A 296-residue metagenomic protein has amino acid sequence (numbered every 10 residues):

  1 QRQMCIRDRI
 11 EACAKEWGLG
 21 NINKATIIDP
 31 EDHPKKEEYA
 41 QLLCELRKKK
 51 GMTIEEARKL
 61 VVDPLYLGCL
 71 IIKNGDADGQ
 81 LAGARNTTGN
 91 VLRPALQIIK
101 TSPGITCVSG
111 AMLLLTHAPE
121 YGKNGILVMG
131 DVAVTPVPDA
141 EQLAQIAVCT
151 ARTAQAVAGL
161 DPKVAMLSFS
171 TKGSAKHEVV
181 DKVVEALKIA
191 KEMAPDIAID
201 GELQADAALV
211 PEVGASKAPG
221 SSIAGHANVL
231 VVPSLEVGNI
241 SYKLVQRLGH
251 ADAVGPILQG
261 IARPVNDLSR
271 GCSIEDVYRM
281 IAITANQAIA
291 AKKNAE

Functional and structural regions predicted by a protein language model:
Q1-I6: Short, small-residue-biased leader/transition segments that mark boundaries at the very start of proteins
D8-A224, V229-E296: Anion-binding alpha/beta catalytic cores of soluble intermediary-metabolism enzymes, centered on
